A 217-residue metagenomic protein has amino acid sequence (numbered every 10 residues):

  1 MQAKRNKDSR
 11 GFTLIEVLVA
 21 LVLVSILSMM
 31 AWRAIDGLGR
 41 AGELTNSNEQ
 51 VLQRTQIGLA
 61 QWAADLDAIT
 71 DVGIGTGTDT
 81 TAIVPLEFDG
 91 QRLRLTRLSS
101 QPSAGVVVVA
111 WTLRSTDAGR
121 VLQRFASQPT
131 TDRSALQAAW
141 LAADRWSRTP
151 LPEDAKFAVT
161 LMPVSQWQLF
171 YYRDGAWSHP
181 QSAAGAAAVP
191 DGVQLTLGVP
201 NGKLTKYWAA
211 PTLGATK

Functional and structural regions predicted by a protein language model:
Q2-A68: Aliphatic-rich helix starts adjacent to a transmembrane/signal segment
F12, V109, D191-V193: Residue-level detector of short, conserved catalytic/binding motifs and their immediate flanks
V17, D89, V189: Exposed loop/turn and edge beta-strand positions of beta-sandwich/beta-sheet ligand-binding modules
L44, L66-R94: Short, glycine/small-hydrophobic-rich surface segments
A82-E87, W111-S115, Q181-A188: Short linear motifs in intrinsically disordered
E87-A176: Type IV pilin-like appendage domain
F157-K217: Short linear sequence signals and composition-biased patches located at protein termini or domain-edge surfaces
